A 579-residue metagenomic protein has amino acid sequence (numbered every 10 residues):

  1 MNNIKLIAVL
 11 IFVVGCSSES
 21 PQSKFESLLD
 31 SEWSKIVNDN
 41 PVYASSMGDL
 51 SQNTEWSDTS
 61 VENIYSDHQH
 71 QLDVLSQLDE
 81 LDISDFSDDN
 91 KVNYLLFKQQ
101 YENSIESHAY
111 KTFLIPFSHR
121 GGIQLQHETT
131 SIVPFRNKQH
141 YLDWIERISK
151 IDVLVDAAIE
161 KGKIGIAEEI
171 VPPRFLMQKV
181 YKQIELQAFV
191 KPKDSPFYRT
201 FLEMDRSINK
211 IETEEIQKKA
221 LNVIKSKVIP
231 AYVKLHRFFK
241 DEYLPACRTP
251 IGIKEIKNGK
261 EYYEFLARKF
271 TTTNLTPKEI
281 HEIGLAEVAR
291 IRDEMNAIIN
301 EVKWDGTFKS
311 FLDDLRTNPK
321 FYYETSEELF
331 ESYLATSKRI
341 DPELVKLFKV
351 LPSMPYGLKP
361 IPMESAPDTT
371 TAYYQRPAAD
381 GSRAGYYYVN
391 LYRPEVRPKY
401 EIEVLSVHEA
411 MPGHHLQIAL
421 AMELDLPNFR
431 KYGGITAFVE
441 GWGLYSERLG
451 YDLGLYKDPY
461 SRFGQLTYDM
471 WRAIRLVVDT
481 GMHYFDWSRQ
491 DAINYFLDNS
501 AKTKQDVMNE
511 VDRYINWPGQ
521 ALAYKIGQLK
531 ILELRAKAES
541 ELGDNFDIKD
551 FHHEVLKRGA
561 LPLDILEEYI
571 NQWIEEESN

Functional and structural regions predicted by a protein language model:
N2-V9: Sec-dependent signal peptide recognition, specifically the positively charged N-region followed immediately by
L10-S18: Hydrophobic h-region of N-terminal signal peptides that target proteins for export in Gram-negative bacteria
S17-N579: N-terminal maturation segment of proteins
